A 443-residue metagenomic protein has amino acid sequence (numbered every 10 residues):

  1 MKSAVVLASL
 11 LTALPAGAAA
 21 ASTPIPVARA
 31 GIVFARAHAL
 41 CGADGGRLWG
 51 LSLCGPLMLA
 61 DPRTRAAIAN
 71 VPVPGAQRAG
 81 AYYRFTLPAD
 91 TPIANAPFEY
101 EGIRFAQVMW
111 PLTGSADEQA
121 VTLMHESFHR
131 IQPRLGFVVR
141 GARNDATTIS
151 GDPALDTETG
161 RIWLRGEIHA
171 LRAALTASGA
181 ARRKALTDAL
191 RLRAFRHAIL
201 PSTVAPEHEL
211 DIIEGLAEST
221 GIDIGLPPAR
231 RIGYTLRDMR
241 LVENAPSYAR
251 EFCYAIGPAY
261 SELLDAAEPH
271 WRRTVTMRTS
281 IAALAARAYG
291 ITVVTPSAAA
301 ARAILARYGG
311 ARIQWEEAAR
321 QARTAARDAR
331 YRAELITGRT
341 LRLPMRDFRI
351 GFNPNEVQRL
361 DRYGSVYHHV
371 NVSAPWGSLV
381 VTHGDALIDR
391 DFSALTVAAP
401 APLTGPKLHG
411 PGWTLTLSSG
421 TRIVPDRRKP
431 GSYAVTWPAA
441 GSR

Functional and structural regions predicted by a protein language model:
V6-L14: Bacterial N-terminal signal peptides
A16-A21: Boundary at the C-terminal end of the N-terminal hydrophobic targeting segment
A30-A106, P111-L112, G141, G351 (+1 more regions): Auxiliary, metal-adjacent structural segments of Zn-dependent hydrolase domains
A81, Y254, R273-R443: Non-catalytic terminal regions of proteins
V108-L123: Short pre-active-site segment immediately N-terminal to the catalytic Zn-binding motif
V121-P133: Active-site recognition of the HExxH zinc-binding catalytic motif
R134-I199, T203, E207-G233: Post-HExxH zinc-binding segment in Zn-dependent metallohydrolases
P201-R231, M239-R302: Active-site-proximal alpha-helical
